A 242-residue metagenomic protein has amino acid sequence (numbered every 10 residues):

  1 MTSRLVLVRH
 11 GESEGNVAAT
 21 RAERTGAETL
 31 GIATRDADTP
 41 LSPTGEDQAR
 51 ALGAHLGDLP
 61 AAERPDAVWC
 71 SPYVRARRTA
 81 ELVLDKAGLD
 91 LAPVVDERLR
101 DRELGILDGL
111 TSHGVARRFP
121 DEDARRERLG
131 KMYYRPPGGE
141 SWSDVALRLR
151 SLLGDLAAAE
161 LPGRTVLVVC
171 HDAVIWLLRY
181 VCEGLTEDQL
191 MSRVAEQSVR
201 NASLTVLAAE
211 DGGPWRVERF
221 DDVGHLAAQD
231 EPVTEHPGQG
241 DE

Functional and structural regions predicted by a protein language model:
M1-P65, E81-L89, G212-E242: An N-terminal RHG(E/S)-centered segment typical of histidine phosphatases
M1-R4, L89, R102-G114, P162-R164 (+1 more regions): Acidic, low-complexity terminal tails and accessory targeting/binding regions of phosphate-metabolizing enzymes
L5, D66, R164-C170: Generic beta-sheet signal
V6, D47-A124, R200-N201: Phosphate-coordination/substrate-recognition cap region in phosphate-metabolizing enzymes
G31-P40, D123-S143: Short glycine/proline- and acidic residue-enriched helix-loop micro-motifs that form flexible lids or anion-recognition
L59-R64, L156-R164: Glycine-rich phosphate-binding loop signature in dinucleotide/nucleotide-binding domains
C70-S71, L147, V169-C170: Short beta-strand scaffold positions
